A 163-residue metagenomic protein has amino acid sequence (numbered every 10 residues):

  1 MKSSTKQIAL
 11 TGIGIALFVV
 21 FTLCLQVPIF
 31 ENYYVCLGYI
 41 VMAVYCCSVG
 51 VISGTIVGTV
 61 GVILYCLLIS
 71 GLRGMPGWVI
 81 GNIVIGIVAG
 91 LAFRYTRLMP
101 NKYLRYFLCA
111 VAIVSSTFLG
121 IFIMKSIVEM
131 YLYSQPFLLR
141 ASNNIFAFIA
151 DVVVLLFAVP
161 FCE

Functional and structural regions predicted by a protein language model:
M1-S48, I52-S53: Hydrophobic transmembrane alpha-helices
S3-V20, V57, G77-M130: Short helix-perturbing small/polar motifs within transmembrane alpha-helices
T22-V35, T59-F93, L138-L139: Interfacial aromatic-anchored transmembrane helix boundaries in multi-pass membrane proteins
Q26-Y33, G71-G77, M99-E163: Membrane-embedded alpha-helical hairpins and interfacial helices in multi-pass inner-membrane proteins
Y39-A43, V79-I87, V152, L156: Alpha-helical transmembrane segments of multi-pass membrane proteins
S48-V49, L91-R97, F161-E163: Structural signal for the C-terminal ends of transmembrane alpha-helices and the immediately following loop
I52-V60: Transmembrane-helix signature of polytopic, membrane-embedded enzymes that assemble or transfer cell-envelope glycans
